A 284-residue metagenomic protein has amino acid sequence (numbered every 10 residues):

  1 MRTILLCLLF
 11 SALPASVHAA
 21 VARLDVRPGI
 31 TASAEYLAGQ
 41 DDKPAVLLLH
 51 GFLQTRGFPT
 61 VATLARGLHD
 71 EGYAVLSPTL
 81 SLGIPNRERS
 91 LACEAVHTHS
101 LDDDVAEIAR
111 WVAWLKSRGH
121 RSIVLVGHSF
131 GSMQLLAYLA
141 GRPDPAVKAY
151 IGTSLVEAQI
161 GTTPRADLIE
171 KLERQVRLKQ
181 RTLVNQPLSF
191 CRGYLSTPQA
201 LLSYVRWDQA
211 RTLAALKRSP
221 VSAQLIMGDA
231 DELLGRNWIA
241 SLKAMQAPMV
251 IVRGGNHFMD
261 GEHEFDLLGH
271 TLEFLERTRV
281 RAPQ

Functional and structural regions predicted by a protein language model:
I4-P14: Bacterial N-terminal signal peptides
H18-G39: N-terminal cap/lid segment of alpha/beta-hydrolase-fold proteins
D41, V46-G83: Short, surface-exposed "cap/lid" segments of acyl-processing enzymes
A74, T79-N86, V156, R253-N256: Short beta-to-alpha linker loops that shape the active-site pocket of alpha/beta-hydrolase fold enzymes
S81-H99: Cap/lid segment of the alpha/beta-hydrolase catalytic domain
A95-R118: Alpha/beta-hydrolase active-site loop
V96-H99, P145-A240, M245-I251, G255-F274 (+1 more regions): The alpha/beta-hydrolase serine catalytic core
W114-E170: Primarily recognizes the serine-hydrolase "nucleophile elbow" in alpha/beta-hydrolase and SGNH/GDSL folds
